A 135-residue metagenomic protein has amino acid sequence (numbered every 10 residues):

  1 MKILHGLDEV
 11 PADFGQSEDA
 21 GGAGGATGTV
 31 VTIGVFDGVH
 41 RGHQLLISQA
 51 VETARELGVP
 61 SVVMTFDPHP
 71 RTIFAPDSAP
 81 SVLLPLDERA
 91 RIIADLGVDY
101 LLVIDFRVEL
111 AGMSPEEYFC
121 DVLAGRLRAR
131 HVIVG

Functional and structural regions predicted by a protein language model:
M1-G135: Nucleotidyltransferase catalytic core that binds NTPs
